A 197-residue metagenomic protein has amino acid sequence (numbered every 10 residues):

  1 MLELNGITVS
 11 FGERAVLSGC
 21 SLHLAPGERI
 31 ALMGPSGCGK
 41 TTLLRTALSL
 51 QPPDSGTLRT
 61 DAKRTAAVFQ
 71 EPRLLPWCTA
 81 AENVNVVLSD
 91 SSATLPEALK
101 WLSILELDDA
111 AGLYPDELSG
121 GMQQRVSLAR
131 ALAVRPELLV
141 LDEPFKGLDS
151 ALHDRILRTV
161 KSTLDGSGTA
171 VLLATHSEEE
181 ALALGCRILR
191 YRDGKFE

Functional and structural regions predicted by a protein language model:
M33-P35: The feature captures the beta-strand-to-loop junction immediately N-terminal to the Walker
L48: Helix-to-loop junction immediately C-terminal to a conserved catalytic motif
L95-A110, K161-S162: Conserved ABC ATPase "signature" region
Y114-L118, M122: Conserved ABC ATPase signature
A133-E137: A short, proline-enriched helix->beta-strand linker immediately N-terminal to the Walker B motif in ABC-type P-loop
L139-E143: Catalytic Walker B motif of ABC-type/P-loop ATPase nucleotide-binding domains
S150-L152: Helix N-cap at the start of a conserved alpha-helix in ABC-type nucleotide-binding domains
